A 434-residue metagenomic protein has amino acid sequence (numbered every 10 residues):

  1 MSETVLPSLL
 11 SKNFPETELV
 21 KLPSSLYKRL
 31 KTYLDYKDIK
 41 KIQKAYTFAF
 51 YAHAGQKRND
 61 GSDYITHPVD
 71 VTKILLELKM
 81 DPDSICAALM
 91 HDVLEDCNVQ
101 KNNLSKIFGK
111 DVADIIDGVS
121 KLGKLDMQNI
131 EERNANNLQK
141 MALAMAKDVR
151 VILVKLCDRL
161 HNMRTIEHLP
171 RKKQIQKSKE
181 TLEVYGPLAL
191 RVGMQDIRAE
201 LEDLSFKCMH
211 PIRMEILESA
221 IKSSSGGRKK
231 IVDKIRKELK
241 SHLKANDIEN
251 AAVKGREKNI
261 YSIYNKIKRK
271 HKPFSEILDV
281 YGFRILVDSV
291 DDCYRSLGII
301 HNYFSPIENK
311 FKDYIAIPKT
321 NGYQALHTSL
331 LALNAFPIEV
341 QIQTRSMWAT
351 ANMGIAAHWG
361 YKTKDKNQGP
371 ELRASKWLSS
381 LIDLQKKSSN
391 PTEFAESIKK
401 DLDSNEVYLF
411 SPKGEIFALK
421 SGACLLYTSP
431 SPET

Functional and structural regions predicted by a protein language model:
M1-G282, L286-I338, Q343-I416: Active-site helical microenvironments for divalent-metal-assisted chemistry
K41, A423-L425: Short, structural beta-strand-to-alpha-helix junction motif
V290, L425-L426: Alpha-helix N-cap/helix-start and coil->helix boundary motif
F417-A423: Short, contiguous acidic and Ser/Thr-rich linear segments
Y427-T434: Conserved small/polar residues in nucleotide/adenosyl-binding loops
